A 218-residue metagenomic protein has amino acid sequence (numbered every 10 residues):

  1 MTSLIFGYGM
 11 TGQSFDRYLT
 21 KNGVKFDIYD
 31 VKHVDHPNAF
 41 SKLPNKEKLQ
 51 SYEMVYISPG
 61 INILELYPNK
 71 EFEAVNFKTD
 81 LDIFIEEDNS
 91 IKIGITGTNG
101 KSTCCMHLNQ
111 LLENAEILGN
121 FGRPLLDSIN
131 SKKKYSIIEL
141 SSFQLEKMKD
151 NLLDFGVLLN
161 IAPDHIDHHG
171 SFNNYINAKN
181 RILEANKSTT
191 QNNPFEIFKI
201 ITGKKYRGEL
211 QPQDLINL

Functional and structural regions predicted by a protein language model:
M1-G94, L215: Short, basic phosphate-binding NTP loop
G12, D35, N62-L64, F84-I85 (+5 more regions): Glycine-rich nucleotide phosphate-binding loop and flanking beta-alpha elements of Rossmann-like dinucleotide-binding
L19, V55, I95, N120 (+3 more regions): Residue-level signal for inorganic ion chemistry
F26-D30, E116-I117, I137: Short beta-strand "acidic-cap" motif of Rossmann-like dinucleotide-binding folds
D35-E47, E71-F77, S90-I91, A115 (+4 more regions): Active-site regions of enzymes building and remodeling cell-envelope glycoconjugates
D80-F121: Walker A (P-loop) phosphate-binding motif
M106-Y135, Q144, N160, R207: Active-site phosphate/ATP/adenylate-binding loop shared across adenylate-forming ligases
K132-L215: Flexible active-site lid/hinge loop adjacent to a nucleotide/diphosphate and Mg2+-phosphate binding pocket
